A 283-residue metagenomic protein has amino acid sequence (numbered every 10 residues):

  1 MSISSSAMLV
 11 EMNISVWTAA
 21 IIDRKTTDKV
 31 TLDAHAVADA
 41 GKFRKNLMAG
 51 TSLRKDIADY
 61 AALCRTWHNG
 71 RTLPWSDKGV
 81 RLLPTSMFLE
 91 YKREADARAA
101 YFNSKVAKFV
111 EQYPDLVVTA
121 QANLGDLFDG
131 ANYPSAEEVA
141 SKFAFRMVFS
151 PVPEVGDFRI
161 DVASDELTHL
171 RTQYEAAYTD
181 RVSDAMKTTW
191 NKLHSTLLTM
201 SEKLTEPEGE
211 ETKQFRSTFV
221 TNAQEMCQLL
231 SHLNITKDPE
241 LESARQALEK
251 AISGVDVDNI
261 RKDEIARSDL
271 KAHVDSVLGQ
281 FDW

Functional and structural regions predicted by a protein language model:
M1-A140: Leu/Val/Ala/Ile-rich N-terminal alpha-helices, chiefly Sec-type signal peptides and the beginnings
L82, L89, G130-N132, D161 (+4 more regions): Short, well-ordered helical secondary-structure segments
S86-L89, R93, A100, D165-T168 (+7 more regions): Generic alpha-helical secondary structure signal
A95-F102, V106-Y113, V117, Y178 (+5 more regions): Short amphipathic alpha-helical coiled-coil/interface segments
F102, F109-L116, A120-N123, L127 (+11 more regions): Short secondary-structure junctions and interdomain/linker hinges
S135-E166: Acidic, low-complexity proline/glycine-rich segments
D157-H232, E240-A244: A contiguous, surface-oriented mixed alpha/beta subdomain in the mid-to-C-terminal portion of proteins that forms
E206, E210, Q214-W283: C-terminal structured domains
